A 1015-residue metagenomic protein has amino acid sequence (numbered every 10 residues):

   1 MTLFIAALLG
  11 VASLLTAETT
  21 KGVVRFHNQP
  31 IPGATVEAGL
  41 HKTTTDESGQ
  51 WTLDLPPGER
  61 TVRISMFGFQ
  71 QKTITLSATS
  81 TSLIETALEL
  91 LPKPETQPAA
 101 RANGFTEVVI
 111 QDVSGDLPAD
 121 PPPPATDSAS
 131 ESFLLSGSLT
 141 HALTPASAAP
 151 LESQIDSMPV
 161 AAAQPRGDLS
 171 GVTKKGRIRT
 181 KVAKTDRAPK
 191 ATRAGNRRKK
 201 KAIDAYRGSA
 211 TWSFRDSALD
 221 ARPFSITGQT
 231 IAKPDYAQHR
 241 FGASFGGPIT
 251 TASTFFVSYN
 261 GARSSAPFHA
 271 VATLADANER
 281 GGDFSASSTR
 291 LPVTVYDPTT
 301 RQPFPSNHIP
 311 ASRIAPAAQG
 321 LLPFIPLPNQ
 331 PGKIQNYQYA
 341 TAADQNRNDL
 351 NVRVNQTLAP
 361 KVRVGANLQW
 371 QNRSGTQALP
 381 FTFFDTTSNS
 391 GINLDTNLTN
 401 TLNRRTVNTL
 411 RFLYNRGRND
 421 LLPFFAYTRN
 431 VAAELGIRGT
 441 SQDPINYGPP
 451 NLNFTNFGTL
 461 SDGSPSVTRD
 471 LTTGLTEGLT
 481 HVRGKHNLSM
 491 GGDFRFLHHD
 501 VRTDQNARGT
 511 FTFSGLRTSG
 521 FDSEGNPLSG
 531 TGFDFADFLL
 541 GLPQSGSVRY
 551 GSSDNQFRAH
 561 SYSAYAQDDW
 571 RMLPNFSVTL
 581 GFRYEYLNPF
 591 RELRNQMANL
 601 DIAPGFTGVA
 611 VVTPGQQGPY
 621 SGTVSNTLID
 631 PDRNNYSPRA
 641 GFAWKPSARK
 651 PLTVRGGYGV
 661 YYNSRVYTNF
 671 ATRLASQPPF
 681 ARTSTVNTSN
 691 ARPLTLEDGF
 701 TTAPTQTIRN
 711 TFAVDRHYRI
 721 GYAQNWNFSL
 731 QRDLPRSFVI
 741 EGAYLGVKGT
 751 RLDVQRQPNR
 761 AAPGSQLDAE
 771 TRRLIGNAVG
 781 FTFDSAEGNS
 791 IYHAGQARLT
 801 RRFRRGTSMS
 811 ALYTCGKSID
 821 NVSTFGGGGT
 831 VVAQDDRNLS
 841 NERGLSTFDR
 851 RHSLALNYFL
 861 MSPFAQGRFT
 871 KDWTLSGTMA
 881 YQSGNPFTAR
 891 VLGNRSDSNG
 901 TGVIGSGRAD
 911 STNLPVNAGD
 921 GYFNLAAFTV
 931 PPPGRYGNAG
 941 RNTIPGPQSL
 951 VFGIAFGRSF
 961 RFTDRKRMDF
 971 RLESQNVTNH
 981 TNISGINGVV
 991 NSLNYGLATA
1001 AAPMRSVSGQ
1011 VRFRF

Functional and structural regions predicted by a protein language model:
T20, F26-L40: Short, ordered, surface-exposed loop/turn motifs in non-cytosolic proteins
Q29-I31, T52-E59, F67: Short Pro-Gly-centered beta-turn/loop motif in secreted/extracellular proteins
A34-A38, V62, L972: Hydrophobic beta-strand segments
A38, R63-T75, P323: A short, solvent-exposed loop/turn motif at the edges and junctions of modular extracellular/periplasmic domains
H41-D54: Short, acidic Ser/Thr/Gly-rich low-complexity loop/linker segments typical of extracellular and cell-surface proteins
R60-T61, H486: A short tyrosine-centered beta-strand micro-motif
E85-T96: Conserved "repeat-terminator" motif of extracellular CCP/Sushi domains
P98-T912, V916-G919, R935-F1015: Short acidic-glycine motifs
